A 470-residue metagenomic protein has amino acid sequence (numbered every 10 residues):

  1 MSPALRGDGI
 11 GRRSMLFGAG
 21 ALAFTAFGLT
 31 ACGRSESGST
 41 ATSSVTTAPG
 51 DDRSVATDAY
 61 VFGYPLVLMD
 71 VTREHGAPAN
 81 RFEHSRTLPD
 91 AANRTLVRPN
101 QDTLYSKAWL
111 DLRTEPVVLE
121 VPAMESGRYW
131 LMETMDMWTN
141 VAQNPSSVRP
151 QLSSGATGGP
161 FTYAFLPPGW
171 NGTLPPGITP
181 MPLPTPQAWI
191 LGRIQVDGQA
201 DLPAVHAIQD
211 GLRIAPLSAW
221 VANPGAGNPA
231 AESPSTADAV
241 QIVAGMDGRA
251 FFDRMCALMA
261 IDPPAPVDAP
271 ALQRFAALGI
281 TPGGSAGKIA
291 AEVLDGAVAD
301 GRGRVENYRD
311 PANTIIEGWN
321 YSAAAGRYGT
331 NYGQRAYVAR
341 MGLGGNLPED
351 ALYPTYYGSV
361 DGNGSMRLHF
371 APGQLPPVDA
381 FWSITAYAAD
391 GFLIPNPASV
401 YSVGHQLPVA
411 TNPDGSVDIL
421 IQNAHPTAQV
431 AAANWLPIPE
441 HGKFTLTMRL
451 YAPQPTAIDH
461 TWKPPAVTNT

Functional and structural regions predicted by a protein language model:
M1-I10, S14-G28: N-terminal secretory signal peptides
R12, A19, G33, P49-D52 (+1 more regions): Generic alpha-helix initiation/capping and coil-helix boundary signal
L16-F17, G38, D90, P453: General helical structural elements
A19-A21, A26, A31, A56-A59 (+1 more regions): Small-side-chain structural scaffolding
L29, S43-S44: Compositionally biased non-globular segments, especially hydrophobic aliphatic-rich helices of signal peptides
G33-T40: Bacterial lipoprotein signal-peptidase II cleavage site
S44-T470: A compositional/structural signature for long, glycine/proline-rich flexible linkers and loops on extracytoplasmic
